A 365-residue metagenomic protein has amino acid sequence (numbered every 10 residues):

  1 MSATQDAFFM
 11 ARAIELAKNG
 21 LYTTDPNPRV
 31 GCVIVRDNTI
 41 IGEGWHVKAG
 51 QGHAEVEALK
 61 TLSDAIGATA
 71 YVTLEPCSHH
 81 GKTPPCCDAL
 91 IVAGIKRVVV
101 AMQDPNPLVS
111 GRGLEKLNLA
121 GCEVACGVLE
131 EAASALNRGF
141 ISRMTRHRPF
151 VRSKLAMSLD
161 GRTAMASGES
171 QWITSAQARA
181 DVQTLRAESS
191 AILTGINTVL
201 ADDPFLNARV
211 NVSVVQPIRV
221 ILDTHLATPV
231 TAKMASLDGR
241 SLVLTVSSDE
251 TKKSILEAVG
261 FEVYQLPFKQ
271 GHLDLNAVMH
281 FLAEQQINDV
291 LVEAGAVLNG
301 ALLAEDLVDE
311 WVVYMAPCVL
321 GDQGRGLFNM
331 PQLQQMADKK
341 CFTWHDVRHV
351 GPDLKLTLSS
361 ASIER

Functional and structural regions predicted by a protein language model:
Q5-D25, R143: Short, basic/aromatic recognition patches
A13, G31, C77, L117 (+7 more regions): Residue-level signal for inorganic ion chemistry
R29-N38, L155-A156, L356: Short beta-strand scaffold segments in enzyme catalytic cores
I34-A132, I218, D249, L303: Zn2+-dependent cytidine deaminase-like catalytic core
P105-L108, E131-A132, L200, A227-P229 (+2 more regions): Short gly/pro/ser/thr-enriched loop/turn and capping motifs at secondary-structure boundaries
S142, R148, R152-L159, T163-N288 (+1 more regions): Active-site ligand-binding patch in enzyme domains
A304-F342: Flexible, gly/pro- and Lys/Arg-enriched active-site loops
P331-R365: Conserved histidine-centered catalytic loops in small-molecule metabolism enzymes
